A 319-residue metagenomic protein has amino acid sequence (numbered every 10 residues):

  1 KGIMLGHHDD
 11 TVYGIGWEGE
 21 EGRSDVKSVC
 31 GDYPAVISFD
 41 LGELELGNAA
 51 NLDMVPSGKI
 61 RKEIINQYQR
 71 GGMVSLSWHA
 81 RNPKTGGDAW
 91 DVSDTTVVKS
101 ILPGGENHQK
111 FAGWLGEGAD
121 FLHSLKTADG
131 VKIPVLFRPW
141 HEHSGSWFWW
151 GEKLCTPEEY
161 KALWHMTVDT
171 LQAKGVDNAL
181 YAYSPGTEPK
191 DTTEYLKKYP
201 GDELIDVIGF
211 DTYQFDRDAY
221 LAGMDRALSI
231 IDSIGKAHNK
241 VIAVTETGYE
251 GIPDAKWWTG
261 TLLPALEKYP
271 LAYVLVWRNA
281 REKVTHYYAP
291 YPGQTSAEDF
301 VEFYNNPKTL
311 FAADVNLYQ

Functional and structural regions predicted by a protein language model:
K1-V29, Y33-V36, D40-E43: Boundary/entry segment of secreted carbohydrate-active catalytic domains
G2-I3, D32-A35, R70-V74, T127-L136 (+4 more regions): Loop/turn elements at helix/coil->beta-strand transitions in domains of secreted/extracellular proteins
I3-D10, K240-Q319: Substrate-binding cleft of secreted/luminal carbohydrate-active enzymes
L5-H8, P134, R138-W140, W164-T193 (+2 more regions): Aromatic-lined carbohydrate-recognition surfaces of secreted/lumenal glycan-active proteins
T11-E20, L44-G58, G186-T193, Y213-D225 (+2 more regions): Acidic-and-aromatic substrate-binding clefts and catalytic sites of carbohydrate-active enzymes
W17-V26, G58-K62, G118-F121, P185-P200 (+2 more regions): Alpha-helical scaffolding within the catalytic cores of extracellular/periplasmic polymer-degrading hydrolases
I37-F39, Y195-L221, W277-N279: Aromatic- and acid-rich polysaccharide-binding/catalytic face of secreted or lumenal carbohydrate-active enzymes
G42-D177: Substrate-binding cleft of extracellular glycoside hydrolase catalytic domains
